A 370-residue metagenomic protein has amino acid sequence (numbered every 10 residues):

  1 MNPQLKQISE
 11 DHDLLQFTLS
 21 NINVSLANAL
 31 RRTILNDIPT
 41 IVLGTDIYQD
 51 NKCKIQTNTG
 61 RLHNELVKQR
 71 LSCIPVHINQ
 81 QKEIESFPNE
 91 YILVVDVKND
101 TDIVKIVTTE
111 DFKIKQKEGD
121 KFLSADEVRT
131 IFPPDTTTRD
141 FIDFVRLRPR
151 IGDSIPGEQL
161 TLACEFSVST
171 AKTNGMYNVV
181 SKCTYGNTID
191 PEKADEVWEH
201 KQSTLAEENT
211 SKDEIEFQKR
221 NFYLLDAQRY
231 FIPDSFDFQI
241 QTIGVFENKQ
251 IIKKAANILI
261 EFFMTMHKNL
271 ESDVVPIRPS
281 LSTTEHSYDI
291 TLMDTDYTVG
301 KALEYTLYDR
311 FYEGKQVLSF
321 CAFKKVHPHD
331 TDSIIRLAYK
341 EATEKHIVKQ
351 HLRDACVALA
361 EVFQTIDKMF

Functional and structural regions predicted by a protein language model:
M1-F370: Protein-protein interaction/assembly regions in multi-subunit complexes
